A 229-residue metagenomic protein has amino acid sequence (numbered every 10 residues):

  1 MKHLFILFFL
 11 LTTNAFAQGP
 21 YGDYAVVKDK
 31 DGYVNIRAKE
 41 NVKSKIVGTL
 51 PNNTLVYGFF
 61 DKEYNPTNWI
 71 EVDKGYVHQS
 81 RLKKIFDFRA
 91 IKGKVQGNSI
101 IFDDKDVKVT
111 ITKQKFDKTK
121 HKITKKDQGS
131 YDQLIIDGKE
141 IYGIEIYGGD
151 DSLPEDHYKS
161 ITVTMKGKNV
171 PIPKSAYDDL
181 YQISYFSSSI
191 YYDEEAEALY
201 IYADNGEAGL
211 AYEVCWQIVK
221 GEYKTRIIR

Functional and structural regions predicted by a protein language model:
H3-T13: Sec-dependent N-terminal signal peptides
Q18-R37: Short N-terminal segments immediately surrounding and downstream of signal-peptide cleavage
G19-Y24, I46-L82: SH3/SH3-like beta-barrel superfamily modules
E40-K45: Short alpha-helix capping/helix-loop boundary micro-motifs
H78-Y142: Surface-exposed beta-loop interaction hotspot
K108-T110, G143-I144, E197-D204: Short beta-strand elements that form the blades of beta-propeller/WD-repeat-like and other beta-sheet-rich scaffold
I135-S184: Mature extracytoplasmic domains of secretory-pathway proteins
P171-V214: Acidic, glycine-rich flexible loop segments
